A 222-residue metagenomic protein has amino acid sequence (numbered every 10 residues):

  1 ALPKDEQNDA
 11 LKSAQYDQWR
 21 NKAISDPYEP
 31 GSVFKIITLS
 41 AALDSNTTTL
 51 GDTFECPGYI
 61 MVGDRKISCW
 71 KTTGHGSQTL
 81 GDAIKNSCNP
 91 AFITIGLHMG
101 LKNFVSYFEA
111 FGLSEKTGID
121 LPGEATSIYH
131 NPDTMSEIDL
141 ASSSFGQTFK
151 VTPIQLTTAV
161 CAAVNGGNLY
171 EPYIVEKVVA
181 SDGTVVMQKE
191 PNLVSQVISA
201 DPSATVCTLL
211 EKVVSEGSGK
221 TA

Functional and structural regions predicted by a protein language model:
A1-S32, I37-A222: Beta-lactam-recognizing serine transpeptidase/beta-lactamase-like catalytic domain environment
